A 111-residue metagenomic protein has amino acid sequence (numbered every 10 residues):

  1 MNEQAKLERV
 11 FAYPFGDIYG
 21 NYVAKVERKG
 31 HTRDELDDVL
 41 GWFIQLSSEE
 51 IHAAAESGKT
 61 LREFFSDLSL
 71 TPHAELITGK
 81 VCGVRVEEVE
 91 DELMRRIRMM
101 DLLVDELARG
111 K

Functional and structural regions predicted by a protein language model:
M1-K111: A charge-rich, low-complexity, intrinsically flexible signal that marks solvent-exposed coils, linkers, repeats
